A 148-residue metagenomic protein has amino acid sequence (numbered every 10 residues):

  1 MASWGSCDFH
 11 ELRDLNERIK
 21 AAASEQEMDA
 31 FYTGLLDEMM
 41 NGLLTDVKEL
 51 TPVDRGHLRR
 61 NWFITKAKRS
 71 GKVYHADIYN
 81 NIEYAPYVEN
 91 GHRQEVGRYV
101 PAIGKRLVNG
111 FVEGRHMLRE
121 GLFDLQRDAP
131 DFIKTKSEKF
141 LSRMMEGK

Functional and structural regions predicted by a protein language model:
M1-Y79, E83-A85, E95-K148: Short, Lys/Arg-rich flexible segments
